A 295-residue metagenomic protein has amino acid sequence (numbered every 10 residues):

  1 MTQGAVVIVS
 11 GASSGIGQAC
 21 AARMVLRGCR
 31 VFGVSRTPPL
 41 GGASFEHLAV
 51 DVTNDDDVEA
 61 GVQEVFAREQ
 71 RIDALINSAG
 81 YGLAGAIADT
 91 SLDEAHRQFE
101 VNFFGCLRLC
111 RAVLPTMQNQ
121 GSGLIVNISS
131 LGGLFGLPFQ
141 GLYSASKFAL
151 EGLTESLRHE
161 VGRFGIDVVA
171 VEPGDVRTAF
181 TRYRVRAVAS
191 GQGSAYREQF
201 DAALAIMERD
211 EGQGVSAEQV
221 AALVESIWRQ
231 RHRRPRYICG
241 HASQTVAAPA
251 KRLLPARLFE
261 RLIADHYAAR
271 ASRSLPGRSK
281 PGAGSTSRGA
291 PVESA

Functional and structural regions predicted by a protein language model:
S13, A21: N-terminal Rossmann NAD(P)H-binding glycine-rich loop of SDR-like oxidoreductase domains
A43-D56: Rossmann-fold cofactor-recognition segment
A86-I87, E94-H96: Substrate-binding pocket helix/loop in short-chain dehydrogenase/reductase
C110, S146-A149: Active-site helix of classical SDR
C110-R111, E155: A short, exposed helix-loop element centered on a Lys and neighboring polar residues
S130: Residue(s) in the substrate-gating loop at a strand-loop-helix junction that position the organic substrate next
G162-E211: C-terminal beta-strand-loop-alpha-helix "lid" module of Rossmann-like NAD(P)-dependent dehydrogenases
